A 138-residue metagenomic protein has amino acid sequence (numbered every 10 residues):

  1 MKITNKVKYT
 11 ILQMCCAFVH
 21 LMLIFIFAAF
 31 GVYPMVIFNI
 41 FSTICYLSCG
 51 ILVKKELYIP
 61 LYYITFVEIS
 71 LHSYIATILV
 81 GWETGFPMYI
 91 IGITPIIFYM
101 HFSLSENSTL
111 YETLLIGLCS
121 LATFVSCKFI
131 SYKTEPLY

Functional and structural regions predicted by a protein language model:
M1-T4: Short, Lys/Arg-rich, polar N-terminal cytosolic tail immediately upstream of the first transmembrane signal-anchor
V7-G81, I90-I96: Hydrophobic transmembrane alpha-helices and their membrane-interface boundaries in multi-pass, membrane-anchored
L21-I44, M100-Y138: Alpha-helical transmembrane segments and their interfaces in multipass membrane proteins
K54-I64, E83-I90, N107-L118, Y132-L137: A cytosolic-side transmembrane-helix exit/cap motif
